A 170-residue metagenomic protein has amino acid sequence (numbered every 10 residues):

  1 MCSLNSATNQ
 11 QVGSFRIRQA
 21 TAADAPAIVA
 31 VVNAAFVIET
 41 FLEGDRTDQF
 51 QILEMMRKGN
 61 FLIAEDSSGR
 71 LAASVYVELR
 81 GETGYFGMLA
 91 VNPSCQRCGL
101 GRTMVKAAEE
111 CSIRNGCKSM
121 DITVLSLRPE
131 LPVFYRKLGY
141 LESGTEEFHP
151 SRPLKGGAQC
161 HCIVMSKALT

Functional and structural regions predicted by a protein language model:
C2-L4, F15, Q19-A25, V29-S94 (+5 more regions): Acetyl-CoA-dependent GNAT
C2-T8, L154-T170: Terminal substrate-recognition subdomain of acyl/acetyltransferases
V91, L125-S126: Short amphipathic helical patch at the helix-1/turn junction of helix-turn-helix
C95, G99: Glycine-rich phosphate-binding loop
R102: Residues forming the Rossmann-fold NAD(P)(H) cofactor-binding site
S112-V124: Conserved GNAT acetyl-CoA-binding A-motif
D121-L125, P132, R136, L141-A158: Conserved catalytic-core motifs of GNAT/GCN5-like acyltransferases
